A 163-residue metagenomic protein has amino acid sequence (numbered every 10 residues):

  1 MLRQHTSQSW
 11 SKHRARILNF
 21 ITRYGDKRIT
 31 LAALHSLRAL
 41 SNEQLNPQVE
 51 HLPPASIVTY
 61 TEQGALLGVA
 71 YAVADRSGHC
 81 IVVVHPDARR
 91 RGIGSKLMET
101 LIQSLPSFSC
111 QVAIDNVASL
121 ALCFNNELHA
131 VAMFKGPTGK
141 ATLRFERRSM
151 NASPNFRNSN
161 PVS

Functional and structural regions predicted by a protein language model:
M1-G25, P154-S163: Conserved N-terminal entry element of GNAT/NAT acetyltransferase domains
R16, F20-I81: Acetyl-CoA-dependent GNAT
I81-V83, V112: Residue-level recognition of conserved beta-strand positions in structured domain cores
V84, R90-Q103, A121, N125: Conserved acetyl-CoA-binding loop-helix of GNAT-fold acetyltransferases
R89-R90, D115: Glycine-/small-residue-rich active-site loops that bind phosphorylated ligands and cofactors
Q103-D115: Conserved GNAT acetyl-CoA-binding A-motif
I114-A141: Conserved active-site alpha-helix within GNAT-family acetyltransferase domains
G136-S163: C-terminal "cap" of GNAT-fold acetyltransferases
